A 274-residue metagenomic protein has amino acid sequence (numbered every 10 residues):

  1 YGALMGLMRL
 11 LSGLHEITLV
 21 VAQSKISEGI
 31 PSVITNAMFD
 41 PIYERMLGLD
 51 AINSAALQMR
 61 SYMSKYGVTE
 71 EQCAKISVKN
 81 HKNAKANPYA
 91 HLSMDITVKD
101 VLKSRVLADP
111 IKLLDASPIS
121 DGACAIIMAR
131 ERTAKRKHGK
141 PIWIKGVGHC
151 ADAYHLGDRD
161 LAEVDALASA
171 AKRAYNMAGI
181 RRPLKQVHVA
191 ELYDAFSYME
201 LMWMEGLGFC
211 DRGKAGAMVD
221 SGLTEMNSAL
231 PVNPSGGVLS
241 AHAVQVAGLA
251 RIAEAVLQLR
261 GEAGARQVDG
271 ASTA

Functional and structural regions predicted by a protein language model:
Y1-L4, R9-V33, Q186-G206: Conserved beta-ketoacyl condensing-enzyme motif
Y1-S24, I52-A86, I126-R132, H242-A263: Active-site-proximal alpha-helical scaffold in enzymes
A22-S27, K79-N80, G148-A151, Y193-S197 (+1 more regions): Acidic, glycine-rich active-site loops and adjacent beta-strand->loop/helix elements that engage anionic groups
G29-T35, K85-P88, H155-G157, L201-M204 (+1 more regions): Short acidic, glycine/serine/threonine-rich loops at helix termini
A37, P41, A74-K75, V106-R173 (+3 more regions): Condensing-enzyme catalytic core mediating Claisen C-C bond formation in acyl metabolism
Y62-G67, R136, A171-Q186: Phosphate/pyrophosphate-binding loops at sites that engage ATP/ADP/AMP, CoA/4′-phosphopantetheine, polyphosphate
V68, Q72, I76, K85-G122: Polyanion-binding loop/helix "lid" in catalytic or ligand-binding cores
L156-D160, Y193-G216, S228, Q245: Short glycine/threonine-rich loop-to-helix capping motif typified by GTGT followed within a few residues by an Asp-Pro
